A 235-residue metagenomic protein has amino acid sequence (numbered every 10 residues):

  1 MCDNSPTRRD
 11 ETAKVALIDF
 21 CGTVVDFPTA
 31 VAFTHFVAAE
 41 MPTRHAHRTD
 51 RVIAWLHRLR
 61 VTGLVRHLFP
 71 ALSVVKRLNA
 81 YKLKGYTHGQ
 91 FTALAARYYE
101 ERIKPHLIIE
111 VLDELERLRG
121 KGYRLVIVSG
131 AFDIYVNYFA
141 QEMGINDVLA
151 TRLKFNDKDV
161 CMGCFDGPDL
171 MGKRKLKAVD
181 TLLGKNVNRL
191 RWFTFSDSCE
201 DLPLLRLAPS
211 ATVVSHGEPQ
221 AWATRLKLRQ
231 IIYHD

Functional and structural regions predicted by a protein language model:
C2-H67: Active-site neighborhood of HAD-like aspartate-dependent phosphohydrolases
C2-R9, A13-V15, A93, E100-D235: C-terminal cap/substrate-recognition subdomain and adjoining C-terminal extension of metal-dependent phosphatase-like
F27, G85, G172-L176: Electropositive phosphate-/nucleotide-binding environments in soluble metabolic enzymes
T34-H35, I53, K76, A80 (+3 more regions): Generic detector of well-ordered alpha-helical segments enriched in charged/polar residues, highlighting helical
T62-L78: Small-residue-rich anion-binding loops in enzyme active sites
H67, L83-T87, M171: A generic short alpha-helical patch detector that favors 3-5-residue windows in or near N-terminal regions
S73-I109: Metal-dependent phosphoesterase signature
